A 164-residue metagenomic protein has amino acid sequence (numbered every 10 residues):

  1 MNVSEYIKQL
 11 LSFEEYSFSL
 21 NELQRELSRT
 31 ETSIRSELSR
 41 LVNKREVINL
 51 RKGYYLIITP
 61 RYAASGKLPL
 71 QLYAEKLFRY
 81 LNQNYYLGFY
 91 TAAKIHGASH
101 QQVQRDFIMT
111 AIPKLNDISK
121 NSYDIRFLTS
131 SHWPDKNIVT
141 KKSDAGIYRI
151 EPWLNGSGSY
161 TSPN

Functional and structural regions predicted by a protein language model:
M1-N2, S19, P69, G88 (+2 more regions): General structural signal for secondary-structure boundaries
M1-N84: Short beta-edge/loop segments at beta->alpha junctions of small alpha/beta modules that act as binding/recognition
E22, T59, Y90-T91, I112 (+1 more regions): Solvent-exposed, flexible loop/coil residues
S36, A63-A64, A74, A92-A93 (+3 more regions): A sequence-composition feature that detects small, non-aromatic residues
N49-Y54, K67-L68, F78-L87, N116-S122 (+1 more regions): Short, surface-exposed, charge-dense and proline/glycine-enriched linear segments
K76-I108: Amphipathic alpha-helical dimerization/coiled-coil segments that flank or bridge DNA-binding/regulatory modules
I95-N164: Phosphate-handling catalytic interfaces
